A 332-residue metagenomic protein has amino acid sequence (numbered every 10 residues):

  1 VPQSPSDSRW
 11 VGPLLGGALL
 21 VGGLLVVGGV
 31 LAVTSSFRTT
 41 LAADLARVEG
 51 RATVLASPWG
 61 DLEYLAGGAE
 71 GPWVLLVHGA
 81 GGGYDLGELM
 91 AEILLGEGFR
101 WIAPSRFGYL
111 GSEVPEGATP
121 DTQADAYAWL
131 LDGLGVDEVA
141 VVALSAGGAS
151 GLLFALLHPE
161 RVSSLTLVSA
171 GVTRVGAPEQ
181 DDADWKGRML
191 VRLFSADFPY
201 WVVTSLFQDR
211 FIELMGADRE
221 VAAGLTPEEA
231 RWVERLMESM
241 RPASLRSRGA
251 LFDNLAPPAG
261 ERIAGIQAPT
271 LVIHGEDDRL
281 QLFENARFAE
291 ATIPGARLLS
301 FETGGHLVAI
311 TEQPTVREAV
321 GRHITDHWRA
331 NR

Functional and structural regions predicted by a protein language model:
A66-G111: Conserved HGGG/HGGXW glycine-rich cap/lid loop of the alpha/beta-hydrolase fold
T122-V139: Conserved acidic catalytic loop of the alpha/beta-hydrolase fold
V139-A177: Conserved hydrolase catalytic core segment
L165-S195: Flexible "cap/lid" loop of the alpha/beta hydrolase fold
K186-G187, D197-R262: Alpha/beta-hydrolase
I266, V272-H274, D278: Short beta-strand/loop motif that positions the catalytic acidic residue of the alpha/beta-hydrolase fold
R279-N285: Conserved alpha/beta-hydrolase "acid-adjacent" motif
A296-R332: Catalytic active-site module of serine/aspartate enzymes centered on a nucleophile-bearing elbow/loop
